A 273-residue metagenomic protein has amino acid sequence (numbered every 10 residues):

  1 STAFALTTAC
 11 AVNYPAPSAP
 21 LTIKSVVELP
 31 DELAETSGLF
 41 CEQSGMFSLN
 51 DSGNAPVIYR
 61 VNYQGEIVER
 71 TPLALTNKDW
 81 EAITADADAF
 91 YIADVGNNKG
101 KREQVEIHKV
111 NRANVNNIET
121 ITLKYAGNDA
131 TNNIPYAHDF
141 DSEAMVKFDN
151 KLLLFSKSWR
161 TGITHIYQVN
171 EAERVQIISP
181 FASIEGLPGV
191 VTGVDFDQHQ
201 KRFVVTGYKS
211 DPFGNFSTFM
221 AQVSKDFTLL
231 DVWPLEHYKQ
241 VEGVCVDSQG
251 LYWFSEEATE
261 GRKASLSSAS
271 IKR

Functional and structural regions predicted by a protein language model:
S1-F4: Sec-dependent bacterial lipoprotein signal peptides
T8-A9: C-terminal motif of bacterial Sec signal peptides marking the signal peptidase cleavage site
V12-R273: Sequence/structural signature of beta-propeller domains
